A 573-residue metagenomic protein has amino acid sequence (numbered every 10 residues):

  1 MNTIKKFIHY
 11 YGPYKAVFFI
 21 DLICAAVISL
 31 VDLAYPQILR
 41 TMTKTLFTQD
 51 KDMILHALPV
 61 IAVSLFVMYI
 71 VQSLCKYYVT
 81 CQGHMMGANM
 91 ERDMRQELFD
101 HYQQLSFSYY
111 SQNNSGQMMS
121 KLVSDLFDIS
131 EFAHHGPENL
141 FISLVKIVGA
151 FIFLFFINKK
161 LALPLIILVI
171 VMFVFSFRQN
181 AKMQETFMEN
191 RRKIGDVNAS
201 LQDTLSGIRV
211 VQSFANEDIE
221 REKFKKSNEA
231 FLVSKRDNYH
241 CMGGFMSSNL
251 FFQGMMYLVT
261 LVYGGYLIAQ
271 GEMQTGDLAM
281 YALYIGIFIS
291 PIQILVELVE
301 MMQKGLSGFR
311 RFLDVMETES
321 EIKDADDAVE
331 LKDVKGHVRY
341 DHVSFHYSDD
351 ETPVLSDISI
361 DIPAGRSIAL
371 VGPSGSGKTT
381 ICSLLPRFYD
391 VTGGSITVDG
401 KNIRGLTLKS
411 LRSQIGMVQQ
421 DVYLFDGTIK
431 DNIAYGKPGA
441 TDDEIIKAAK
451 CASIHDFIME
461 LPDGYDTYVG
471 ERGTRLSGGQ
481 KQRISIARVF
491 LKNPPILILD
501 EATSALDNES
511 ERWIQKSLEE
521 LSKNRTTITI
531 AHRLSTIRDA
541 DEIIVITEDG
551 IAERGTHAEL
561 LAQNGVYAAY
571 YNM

Functional and structural regions predicted by a protein language model:
M1-D32, F47-I61, V79-M90, M94 (+12 more regions): Membrane-integrated ABC transporters
P13, V17-V27, M68, H135-E189 (+2 more regions): Transmembrane helices of ABC transporter permease
A16, F107-S108, S124-A133, P137 (+8 more regions): An intracellular "coupling" helix at the cytosolic face of ABC transporter transmembrane type-1 domains
F18-C75, F155-K160, G271-T275: Transmembrane helix-loop-helix hairpins at lipid-water interfaces of multipass membrane proteins, especially the type-1
S64-Q72, K76, V169-F173, F177 (+2 more regions): Hydrophobic alpha-helical segments in the permease module
A88, R95-D128, A199-K223, R311-L331 (+3 more regions): Short intracellular "coupling" helices and adjacent cytoplasmic loop segments at the cytosolic face of multi-pass
K193, N216, H240, F288-V315: Cytosolic ends of transmembrane helices, especially the final helix of ABC transmembrane type-1 domains
L331-M573: ABC-type nucleotide-binding domain
